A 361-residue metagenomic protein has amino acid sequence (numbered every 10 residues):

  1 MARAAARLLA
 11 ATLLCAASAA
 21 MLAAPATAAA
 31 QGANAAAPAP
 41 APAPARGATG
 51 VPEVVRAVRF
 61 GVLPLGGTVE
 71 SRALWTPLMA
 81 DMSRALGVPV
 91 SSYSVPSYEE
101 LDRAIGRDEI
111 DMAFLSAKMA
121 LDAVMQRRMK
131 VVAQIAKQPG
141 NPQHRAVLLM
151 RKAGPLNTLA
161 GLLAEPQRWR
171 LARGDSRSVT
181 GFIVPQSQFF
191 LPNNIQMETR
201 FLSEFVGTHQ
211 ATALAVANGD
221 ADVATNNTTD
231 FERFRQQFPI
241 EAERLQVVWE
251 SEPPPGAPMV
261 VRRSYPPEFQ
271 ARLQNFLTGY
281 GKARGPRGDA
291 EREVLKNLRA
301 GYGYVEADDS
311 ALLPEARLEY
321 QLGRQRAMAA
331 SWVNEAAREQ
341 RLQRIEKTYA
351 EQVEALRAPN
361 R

Functional and structural regions predicted by a protein language model:
L9-M21: Bacterial N-terminal signal peptides
A28-G61, L162-R170, V353-P359: Immediate post-signal peptide segment of exported/extracytoplasmic ligand-binding proteins
P44-G47, P52-R56, G66-G67, A73 (+2 more regions): An extracytoplasmic/periplasmic, membrane-proximal ligand-sensing/linker region
R46-L121: Extracytoplasmic small-molecule ligand-binding "clamshell" domains of the periplasmic binding protein/Venus flytrap
V55, R59-S83, V95, Q138-L214: Bilobed "Venus flytrap"/periplasmic-binding protein-like clamshell domains and structurally analogous long
R59-P64, K137-V147, P239-Q274, R292-D309: Periplasmic-binding protein-like
E99-A113, Q126, H144, H209-A224: Short helices/loops that flank or line small-molecule/ion binding pockets
A117-R127, F190-L191, A215-N218, D222-E243: A ligand-binding cleft/hinge motif common to bilobed small-molecule-binding domains
